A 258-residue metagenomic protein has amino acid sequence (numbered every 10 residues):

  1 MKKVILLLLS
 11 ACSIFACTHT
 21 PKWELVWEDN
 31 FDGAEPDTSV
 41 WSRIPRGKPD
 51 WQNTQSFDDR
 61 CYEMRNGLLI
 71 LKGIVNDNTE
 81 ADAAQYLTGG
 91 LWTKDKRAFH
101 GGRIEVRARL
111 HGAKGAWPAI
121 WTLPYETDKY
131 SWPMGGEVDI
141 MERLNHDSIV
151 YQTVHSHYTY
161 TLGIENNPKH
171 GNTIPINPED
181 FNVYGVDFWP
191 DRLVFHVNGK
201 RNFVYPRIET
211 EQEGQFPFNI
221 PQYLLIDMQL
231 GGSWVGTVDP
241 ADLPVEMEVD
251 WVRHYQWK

Functional and structural regions predicted by a protein language model:
M1-P21: Bacterial Sec-dependent N-terminal signal peptides
T18-K258: GH16 jelly-roll
